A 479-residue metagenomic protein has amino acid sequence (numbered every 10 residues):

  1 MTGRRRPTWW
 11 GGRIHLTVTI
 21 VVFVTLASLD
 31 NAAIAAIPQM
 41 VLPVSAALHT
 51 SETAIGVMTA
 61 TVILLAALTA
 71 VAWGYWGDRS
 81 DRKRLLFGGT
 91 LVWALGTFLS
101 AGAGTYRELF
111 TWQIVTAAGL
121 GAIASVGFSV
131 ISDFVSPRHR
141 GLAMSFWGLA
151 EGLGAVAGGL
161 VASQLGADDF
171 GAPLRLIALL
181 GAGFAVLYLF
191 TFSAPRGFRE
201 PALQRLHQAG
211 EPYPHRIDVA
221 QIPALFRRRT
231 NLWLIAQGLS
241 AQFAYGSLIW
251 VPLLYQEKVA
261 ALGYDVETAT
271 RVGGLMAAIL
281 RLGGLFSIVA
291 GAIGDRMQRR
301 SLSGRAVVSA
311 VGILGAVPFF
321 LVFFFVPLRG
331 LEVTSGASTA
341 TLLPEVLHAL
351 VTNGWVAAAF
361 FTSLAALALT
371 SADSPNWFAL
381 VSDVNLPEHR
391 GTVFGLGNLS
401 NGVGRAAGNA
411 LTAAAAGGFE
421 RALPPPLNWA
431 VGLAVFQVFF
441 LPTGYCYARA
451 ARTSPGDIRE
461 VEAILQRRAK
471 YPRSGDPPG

Functional and structural regions predicted by a protein language model:
T2-R13, F198-I235, V346-A349, Q466-D476: Juxtamembrane intracellular "pre-TM" segments in multi-pass secondary transporters
A35, I63-V71, G121, A155-V156 (+2 more regions): Residue-level signature of mid-helix packing/kink "hotspots" within the transmembrane helices of 12-pass Major
I37-P38, R229-G283, S287-I288, S374 (+2 more regions): Extracytoplasmic gate region of multi-pass secondary transporters
H49, D81, G102-E108, G119 (+2 more regions): Helix-breaking motifs and short loop linkers at transmembrane-helix boundaries and internal kinks in secondary membrane
L68-Y106: Conserved MFS/SLC helix-loop-helix module at the cytosolic interface between two early adjacent transmembrane helices
R84-F98, G304-L321: Structural signature of the two symmetry-related core transmembrane helices
W112-G152: Cytoplasmic helix-loop-helix junction between adjacent transmembrane helices in 12-TM secondary transporters
W147-R196: Helix-loop-helix hairpin linking two adjacent transmembrane segments in secondary transporters
